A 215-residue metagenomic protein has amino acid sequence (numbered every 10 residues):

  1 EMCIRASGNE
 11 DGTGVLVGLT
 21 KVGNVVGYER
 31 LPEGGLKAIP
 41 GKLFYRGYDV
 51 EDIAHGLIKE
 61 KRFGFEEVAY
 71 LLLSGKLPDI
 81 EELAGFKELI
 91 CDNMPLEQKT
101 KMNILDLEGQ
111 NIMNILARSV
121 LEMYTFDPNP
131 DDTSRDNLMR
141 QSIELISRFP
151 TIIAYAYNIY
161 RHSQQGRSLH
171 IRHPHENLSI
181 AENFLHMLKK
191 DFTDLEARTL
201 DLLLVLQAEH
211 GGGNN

Functional and structural regions predicted by a protein language model:
E1, R5-N215: Hydrophobic alpha-helical bundle cores within soluble ligand-binding/oligomerization subdomains
